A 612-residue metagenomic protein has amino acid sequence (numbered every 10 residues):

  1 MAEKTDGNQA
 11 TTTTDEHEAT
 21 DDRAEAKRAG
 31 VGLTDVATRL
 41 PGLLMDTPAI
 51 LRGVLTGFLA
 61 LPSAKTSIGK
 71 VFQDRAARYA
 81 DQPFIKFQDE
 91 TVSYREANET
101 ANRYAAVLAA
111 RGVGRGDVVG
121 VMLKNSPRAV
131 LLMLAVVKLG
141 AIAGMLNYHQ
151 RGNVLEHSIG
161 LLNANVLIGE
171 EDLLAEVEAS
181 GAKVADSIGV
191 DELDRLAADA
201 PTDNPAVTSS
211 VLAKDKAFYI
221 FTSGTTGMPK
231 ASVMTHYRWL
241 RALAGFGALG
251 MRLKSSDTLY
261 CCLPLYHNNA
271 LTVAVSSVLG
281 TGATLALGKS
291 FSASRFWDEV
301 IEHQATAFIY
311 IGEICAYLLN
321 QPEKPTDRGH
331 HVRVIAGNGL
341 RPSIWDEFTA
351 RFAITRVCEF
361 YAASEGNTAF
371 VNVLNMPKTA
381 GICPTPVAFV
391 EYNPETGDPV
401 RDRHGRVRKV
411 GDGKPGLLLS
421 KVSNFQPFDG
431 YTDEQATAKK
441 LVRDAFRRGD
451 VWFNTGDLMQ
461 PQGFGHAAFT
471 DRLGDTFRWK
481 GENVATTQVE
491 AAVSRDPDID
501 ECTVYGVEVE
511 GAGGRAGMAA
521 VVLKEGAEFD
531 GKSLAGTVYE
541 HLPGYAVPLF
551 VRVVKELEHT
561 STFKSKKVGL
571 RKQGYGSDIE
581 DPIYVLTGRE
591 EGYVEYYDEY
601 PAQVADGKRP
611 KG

Functional and structural regions predicted by a protein language model:
A60-Q73, D81-L134, R151-E156: Conserved AMP-binding/adenylate-forming core of the ANL superfamily
S93-R95, A217-R241: Conserved AMP-binding A3 loop
N98-A106, S232-K254, C262, T272 (+1 more regions): Conserved structural elements of the adenylate-forming
A129, Q150, L167-G169, A362 (+5 more regions): AMP-binding/adenylate-forming catalytic core of the ANL superfamily
T202-F221, M228, R252-T258: Conserved pre-ATP/AMP-binding loop-to-beta segment of ANL
L240-T258, N268-T306, Q321: Conserved AMP-binding/adenylation subdomain of ANL enzymes
G280, E302-Y310, L319-N393, P427: Gly/Ser/Thr-rich phosphate-binding loop
L542-S565, P582-P610: AMP-binding/adenylate-forming catalytic domain of the ANL superfamily
